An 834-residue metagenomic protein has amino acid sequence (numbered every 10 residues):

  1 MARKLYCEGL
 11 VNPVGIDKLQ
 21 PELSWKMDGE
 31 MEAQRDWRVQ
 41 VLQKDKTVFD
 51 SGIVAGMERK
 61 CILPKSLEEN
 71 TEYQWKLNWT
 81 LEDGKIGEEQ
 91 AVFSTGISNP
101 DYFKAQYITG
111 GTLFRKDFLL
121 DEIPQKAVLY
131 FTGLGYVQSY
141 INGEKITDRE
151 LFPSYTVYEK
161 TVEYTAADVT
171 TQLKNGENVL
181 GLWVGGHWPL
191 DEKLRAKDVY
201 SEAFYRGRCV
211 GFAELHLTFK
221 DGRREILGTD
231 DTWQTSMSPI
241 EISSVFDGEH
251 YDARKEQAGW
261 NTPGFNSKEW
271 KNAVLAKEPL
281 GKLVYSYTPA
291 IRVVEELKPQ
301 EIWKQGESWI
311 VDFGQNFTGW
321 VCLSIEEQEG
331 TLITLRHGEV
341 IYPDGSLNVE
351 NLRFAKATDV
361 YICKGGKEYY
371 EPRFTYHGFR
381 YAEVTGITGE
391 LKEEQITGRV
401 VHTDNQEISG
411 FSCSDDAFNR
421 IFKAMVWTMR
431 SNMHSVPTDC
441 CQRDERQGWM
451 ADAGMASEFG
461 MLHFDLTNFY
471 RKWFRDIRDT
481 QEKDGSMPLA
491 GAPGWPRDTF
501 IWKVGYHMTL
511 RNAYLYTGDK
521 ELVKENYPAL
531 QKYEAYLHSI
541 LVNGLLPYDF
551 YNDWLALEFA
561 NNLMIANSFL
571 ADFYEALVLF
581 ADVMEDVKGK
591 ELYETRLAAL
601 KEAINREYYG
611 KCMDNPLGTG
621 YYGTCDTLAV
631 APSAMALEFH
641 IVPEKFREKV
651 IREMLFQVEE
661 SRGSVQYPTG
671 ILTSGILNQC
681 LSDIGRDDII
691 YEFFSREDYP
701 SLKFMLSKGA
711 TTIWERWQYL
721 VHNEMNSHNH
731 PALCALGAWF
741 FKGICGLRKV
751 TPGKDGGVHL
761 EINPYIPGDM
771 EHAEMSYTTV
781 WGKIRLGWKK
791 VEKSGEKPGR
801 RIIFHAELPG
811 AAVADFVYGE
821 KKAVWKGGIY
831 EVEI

Functional and structural regions predicted by a protein language model:
M1-R443, A451-D452, N468-R471, M487-A492 (+3 more regions): Extracellular/oxidizing-compartment recognition motifs
F93, L323, A382, M425 (+7 more regions): Conserved hydrophobic/aromatic pocket- or pore-lining residues that grip, position, or stack substrates in active sites
Q125, I387-Q395, F418, F422 (+7 more regions): Structural helix-adjacent loops and short alpha-helical linkers that scaffold large soluble proteins
A127-F131, W320-E339, T385, M450-I477 (+4 more regions): Alpha-helical support elements that line or immediately flank enzyme active sites and cofactor-binding pockets
V128, I146, S154-Y158, D168-T170 (+17 more regions): Alpha-helix capping and helix-loop boundary segments enriched in small/acidic/polar residues
T147-P153, V157-E159, S346-K356, T467-E558 (+1 more regions): Helix-terminus loop motifs that line ligand-binding clefts
A203-E214, R224-W260, Y285-T288, E295 (+1 more regions): Non-catalytic C-terminal accessory modules of carbohydrate-active enzymes
V245-D247, T438-C440, D484-G505, L537-A598 (+1 more regions): The feature captures the catalytic groove of carbohydrate-active enzymes
